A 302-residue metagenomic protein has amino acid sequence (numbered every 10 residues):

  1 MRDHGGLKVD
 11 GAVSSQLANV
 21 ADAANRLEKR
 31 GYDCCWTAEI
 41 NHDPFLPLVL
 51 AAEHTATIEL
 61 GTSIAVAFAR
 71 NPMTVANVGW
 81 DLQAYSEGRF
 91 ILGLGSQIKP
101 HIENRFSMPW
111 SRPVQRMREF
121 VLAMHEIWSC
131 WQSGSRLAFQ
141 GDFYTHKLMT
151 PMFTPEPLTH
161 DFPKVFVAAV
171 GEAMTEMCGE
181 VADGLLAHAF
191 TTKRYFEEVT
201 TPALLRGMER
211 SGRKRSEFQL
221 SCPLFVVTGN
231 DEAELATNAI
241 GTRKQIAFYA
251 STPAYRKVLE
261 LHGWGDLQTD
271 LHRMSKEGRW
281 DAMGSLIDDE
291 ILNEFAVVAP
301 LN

Functional and structural regions predicted by a protein language model:
M1-N302: Active-site-adjacent structural elements that line small-molecule/cofactor binding pockets in enzymes
